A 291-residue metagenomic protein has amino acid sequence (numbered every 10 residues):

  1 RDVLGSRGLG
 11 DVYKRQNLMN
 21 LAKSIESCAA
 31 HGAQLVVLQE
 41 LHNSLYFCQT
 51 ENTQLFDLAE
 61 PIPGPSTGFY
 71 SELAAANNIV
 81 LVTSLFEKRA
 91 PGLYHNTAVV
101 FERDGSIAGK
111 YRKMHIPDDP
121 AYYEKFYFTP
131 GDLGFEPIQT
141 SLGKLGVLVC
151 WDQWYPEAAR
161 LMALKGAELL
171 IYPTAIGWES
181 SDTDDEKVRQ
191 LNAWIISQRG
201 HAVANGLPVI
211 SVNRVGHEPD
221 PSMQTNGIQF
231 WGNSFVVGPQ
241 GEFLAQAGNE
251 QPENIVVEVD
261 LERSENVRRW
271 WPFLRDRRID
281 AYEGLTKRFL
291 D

Functional and structural regions predicted by a protein language model:
D2-Y13: Single conserved hydrophobic/aromatic residue that forms the stacking wall/gate of nucleotide- or nucleobase-binding
R15-R103, I107-K110, I176-L207: Cys-nucleophile CN-hydrolase/nitrilase-fold catalytic domain and related Cys-dependent amidase chemistry that acts on
A59-V82, K144, C150-N254: CN hydrolase (nitrilase-like) catalytic-core segments centered on the catalytic cysteine and neighboring Lys/Glu
T83-L85, T97-V100, E136, S234-V236 (+1 more regions): Short beta-strand scaffold segments in enzyme catalytic cores
T97, K110-R112, Q246, V256: Residue-level detector of high-confidence beta-strand sites
D104, K110-Y111, Q240, A247: Short hydrophobic alpha-helix segments
K113-Y127, Q251-R268: A short, polar/charged loop-to-alpha-helix boundary motif
F135-K165, T174, S264-D291: Cysteine/selenocysteine-centered motifs that mediate thiol-based redox chemistry or coordinate metal-sulfur cofactors
